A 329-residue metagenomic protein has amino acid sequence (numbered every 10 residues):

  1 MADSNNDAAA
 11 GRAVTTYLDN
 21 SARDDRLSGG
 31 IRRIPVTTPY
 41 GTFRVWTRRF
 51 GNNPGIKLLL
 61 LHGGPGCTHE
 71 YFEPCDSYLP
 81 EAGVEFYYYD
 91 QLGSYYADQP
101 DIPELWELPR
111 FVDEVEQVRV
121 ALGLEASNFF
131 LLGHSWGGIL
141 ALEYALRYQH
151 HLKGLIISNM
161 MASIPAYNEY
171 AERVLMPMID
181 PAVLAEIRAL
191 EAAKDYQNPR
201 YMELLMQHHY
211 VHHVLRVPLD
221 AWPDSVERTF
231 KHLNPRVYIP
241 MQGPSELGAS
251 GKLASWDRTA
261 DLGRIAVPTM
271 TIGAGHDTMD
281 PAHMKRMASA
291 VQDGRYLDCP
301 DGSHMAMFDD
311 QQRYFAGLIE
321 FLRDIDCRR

Functional and structural regions predicted by a protein language model:
D19-R44: N-terminal cap/lid segment of alpha/beta-hydrolase-fold proteins
Y40-P100: Conserved HGGG/HGGXW glycine-rich cap/lid loop of the alpha/beta-hydrolase fold
Y88-L132, W136, L140: Active-site loop/oxyanion-hole signature of alpha/beta-hydrolase fold enzymes
S127-Y170: Conserved hydrolase catalytic core segment
G154-Y196: A catalytic-pocket lid/entrance helix-loop region that shapes and gates access to the active site across common
M178, A182-V267, R286: Alpha/beta-hydrolase
T259-G302: Conserved loop-alpha-helix segment in the C-terminal half of the alpha/beta-hydrolase fold that carries the catalytic
D293-R329: Catalytic active-site module of serine/aspartate enzymes centered on a nucleophile-bearing elbow/loop
